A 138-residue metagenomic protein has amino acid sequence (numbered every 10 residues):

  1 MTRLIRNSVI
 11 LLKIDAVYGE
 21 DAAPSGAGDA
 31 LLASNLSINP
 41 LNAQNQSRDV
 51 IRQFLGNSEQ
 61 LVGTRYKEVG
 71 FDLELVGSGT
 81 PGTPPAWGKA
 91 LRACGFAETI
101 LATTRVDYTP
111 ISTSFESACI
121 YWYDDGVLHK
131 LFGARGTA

Functional and structural regions predicted by a protein language model:
M1-A138: Signature of extracytoplasmic/envelope-associated structural regions
